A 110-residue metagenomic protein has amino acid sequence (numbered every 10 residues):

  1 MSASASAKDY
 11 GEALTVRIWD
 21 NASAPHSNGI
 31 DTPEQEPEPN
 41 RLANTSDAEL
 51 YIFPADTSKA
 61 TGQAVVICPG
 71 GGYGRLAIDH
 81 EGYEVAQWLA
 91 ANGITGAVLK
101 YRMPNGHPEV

Functional and structural regions predicted by a protein language model:
M1-A43: N-terminal targeting or regulatory segments adjacent to alpha/beta-hydrolase or S9 domains
S4-A7, N105-V110: Short, intrinsically disordered, charge-balanced linker/junction segments flanking boundaries in proteins
W19-N21, P39-N40, L50-A60: Short beta-strand-to-loop junctions in surface cap/lid or active-site-entrance loops
G29, G62, A77-D79, P108-V110: Short, solvent-exposed loop/turn and secondary-structure capping segments
S46: Beta-rich catalytic cores
T61-G70: Short beta-strand element of the alpha/beta-hydrolase
G71, K100-H107: Short beta-to-alpha linker loops that shape the active-site pocket of alpha/beta-hydrolase fold enzymes
I78-A97: Short amphipathic alpha-helix adjacent to the substrate-entry channel of hydrolases
